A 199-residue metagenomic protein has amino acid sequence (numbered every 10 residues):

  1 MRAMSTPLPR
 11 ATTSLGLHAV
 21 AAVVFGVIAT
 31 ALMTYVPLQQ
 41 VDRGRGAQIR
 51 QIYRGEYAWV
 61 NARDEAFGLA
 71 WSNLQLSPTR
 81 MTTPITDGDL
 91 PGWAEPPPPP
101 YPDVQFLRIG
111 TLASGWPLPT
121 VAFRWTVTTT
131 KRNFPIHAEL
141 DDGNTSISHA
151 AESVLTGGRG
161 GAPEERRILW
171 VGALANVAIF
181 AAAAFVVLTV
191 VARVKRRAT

Functional and structural regions predicted by a protein language model:
R2-T199: Membrane-helix boundary/juxtamembrane interface motif
